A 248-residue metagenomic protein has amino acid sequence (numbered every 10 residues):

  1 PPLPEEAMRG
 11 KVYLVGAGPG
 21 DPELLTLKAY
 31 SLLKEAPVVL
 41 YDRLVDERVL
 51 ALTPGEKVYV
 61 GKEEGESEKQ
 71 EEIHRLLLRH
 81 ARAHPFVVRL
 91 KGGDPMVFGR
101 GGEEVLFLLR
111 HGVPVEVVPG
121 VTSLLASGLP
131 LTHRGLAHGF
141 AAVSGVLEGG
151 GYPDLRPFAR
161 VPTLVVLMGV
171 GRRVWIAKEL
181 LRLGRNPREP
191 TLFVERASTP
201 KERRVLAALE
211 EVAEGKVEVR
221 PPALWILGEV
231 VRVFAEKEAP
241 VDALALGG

Functional and structural regions predicted by a protein language model:
P1-P4, P19-D21, R48, L124-L131 (+1 more regions): A broad, low-specificity signal for short, low-complexity segments enriched in glycine/proline and polar/charged
L3-P22, L27-V118, A213, A223: Class I S-adenosyl-L-methionine
P4, M8-V12, R82-V87, A137-G139 (+1 more regions): A contiguous loop/helix-start segment that scaffolds small-molecule binding in enzyme catalytic cores
D46-R48, G65-S67, T122-A126, G149 (+2 more regions): Short gly/pro/ser/thr-enriched loop/turn and capping motifs at secondary-structure boundaries
V49-L50, L108, S127-G128, I176 (+1 more regions): Hydrophobic packing residues within well-ordered alpha-helices of enzyme cores
E56-K62, G112-E116, T132-H138, G184-F193: Short hydrophobic/aromatic-enriched beta-strand-loop microsegments
D94-V161, R203-L206: Class I SAM-dependent methyltransferase SAM-binding "motif I" and its flanking Rossmann-like core
